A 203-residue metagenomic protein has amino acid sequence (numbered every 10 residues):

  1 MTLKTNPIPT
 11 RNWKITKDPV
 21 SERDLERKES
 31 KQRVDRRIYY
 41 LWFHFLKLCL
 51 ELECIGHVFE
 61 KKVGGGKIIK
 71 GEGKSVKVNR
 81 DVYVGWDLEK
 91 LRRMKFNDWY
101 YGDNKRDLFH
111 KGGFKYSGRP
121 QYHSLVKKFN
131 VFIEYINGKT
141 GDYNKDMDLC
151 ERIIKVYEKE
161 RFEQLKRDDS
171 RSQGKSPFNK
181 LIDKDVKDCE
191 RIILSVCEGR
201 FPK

Functional and structural regions predicted by a protein language model:
M1-E151: Intrinsically disordered, low-complexity acidic/Q/S/K-rich activation/interaction tracts characteristic
Q121-K203: K/R-rich mixed-charge low-complexity regions
